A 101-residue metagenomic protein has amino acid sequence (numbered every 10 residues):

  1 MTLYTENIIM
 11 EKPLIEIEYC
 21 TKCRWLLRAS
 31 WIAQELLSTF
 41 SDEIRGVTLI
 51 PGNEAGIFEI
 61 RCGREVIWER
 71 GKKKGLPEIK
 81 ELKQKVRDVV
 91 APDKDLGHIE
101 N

Functional and structural regions predicted by a protein language model:
L3-N101: Domain-level signature for proteins that mediate thiol-based redox and metal-cofactor handling
